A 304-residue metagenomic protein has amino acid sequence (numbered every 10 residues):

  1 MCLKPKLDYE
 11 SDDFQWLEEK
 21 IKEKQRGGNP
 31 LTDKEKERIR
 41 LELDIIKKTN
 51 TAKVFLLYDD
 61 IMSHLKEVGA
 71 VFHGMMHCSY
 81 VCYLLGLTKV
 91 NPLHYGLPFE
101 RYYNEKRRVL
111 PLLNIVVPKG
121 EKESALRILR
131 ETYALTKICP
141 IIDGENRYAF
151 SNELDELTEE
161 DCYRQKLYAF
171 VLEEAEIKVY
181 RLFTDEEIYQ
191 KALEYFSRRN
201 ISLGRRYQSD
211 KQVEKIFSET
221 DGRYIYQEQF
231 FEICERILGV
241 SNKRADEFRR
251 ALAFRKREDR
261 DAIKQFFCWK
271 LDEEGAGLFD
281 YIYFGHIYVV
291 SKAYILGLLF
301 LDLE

Functional and structural regions predicted by a protein language model:
M1-E304: Alpha-helical scaffold/interaction cores of sigma-54-like transcription cofactors and many family A DNA polymerases
